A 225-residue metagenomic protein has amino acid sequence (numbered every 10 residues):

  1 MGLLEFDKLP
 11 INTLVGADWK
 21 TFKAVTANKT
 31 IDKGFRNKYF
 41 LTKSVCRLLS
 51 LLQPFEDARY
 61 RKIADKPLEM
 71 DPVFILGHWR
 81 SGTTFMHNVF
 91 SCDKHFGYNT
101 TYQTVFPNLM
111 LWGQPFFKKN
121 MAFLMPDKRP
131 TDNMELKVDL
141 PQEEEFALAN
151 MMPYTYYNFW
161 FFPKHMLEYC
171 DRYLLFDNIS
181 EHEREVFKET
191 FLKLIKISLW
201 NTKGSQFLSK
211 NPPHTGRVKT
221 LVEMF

Functional and structural regions predicted by a protein language model:
G2-S50: Charged, amphipathic alpha-helical linker segments immediately N-terminal to NTP-binding catalytic cores
P54-I75, T104-N108, G113-F116: N-terminal signal-anchor transmembrane helix
I75-K94: Glycine-rich phosphate-binding P-loop
L76-H78, L208-P212: Short His-Asn-centered micro-motif
V89, L194-N201, L221-M224: Generic, well-ordered alpha-helical scaffold segments in large soluble proteins
C92-Y102: Post-Walker A helix-loop "phosphate-sensing" segment adjacent to the P-loop in P-loop NTPases
Q103-F207: PAPS-dependent sulfation machinery
N211-F225: ATP-dependent NMP and nucleoside kinases share a basic, alpha-helical "lid"
